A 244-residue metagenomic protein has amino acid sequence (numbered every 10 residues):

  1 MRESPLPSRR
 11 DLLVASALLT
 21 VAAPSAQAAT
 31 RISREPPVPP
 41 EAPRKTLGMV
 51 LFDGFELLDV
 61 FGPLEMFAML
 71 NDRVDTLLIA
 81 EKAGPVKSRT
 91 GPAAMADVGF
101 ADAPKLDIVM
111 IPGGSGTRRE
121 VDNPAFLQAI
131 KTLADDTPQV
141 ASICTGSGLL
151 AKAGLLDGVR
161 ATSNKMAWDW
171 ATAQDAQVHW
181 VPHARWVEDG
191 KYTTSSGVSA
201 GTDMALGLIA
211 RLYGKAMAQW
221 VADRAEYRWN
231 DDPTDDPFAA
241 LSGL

Functional and structural regions predicted by a protein language model:
R2-V140, G148-K152, D157-G158, W168-H183 (+1 more regions): Extended, subdomain-level signal for the structured scaffold at the beginning of enzyme domains
A161: Anionic-ligand binding patches
K191-G197: A short glycine-threonine-serine/GTX helix/turn-capping micro-motif
A200: Divalent-metal (often Zn2+) His-rich catalytic cores of metallo-beta-lactamase-fold enzymes
